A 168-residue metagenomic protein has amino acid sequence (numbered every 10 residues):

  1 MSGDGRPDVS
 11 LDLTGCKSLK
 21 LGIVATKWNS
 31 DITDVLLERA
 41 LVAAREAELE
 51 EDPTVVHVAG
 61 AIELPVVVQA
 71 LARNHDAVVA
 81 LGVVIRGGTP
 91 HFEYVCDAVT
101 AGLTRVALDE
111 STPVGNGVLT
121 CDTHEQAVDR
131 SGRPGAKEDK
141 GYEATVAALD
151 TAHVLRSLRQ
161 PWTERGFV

Functional and structural regions predicted by a protein language model:
M1-K20, L158-V168: SAM-dependent methyltransferases
L11-V55, A59: Glycine-rich phosphate/diphosphate-binding loop of Rossmann-like nucleotide-binding domains
A25, A80-V84, G115-T120: Short beta-strand segments
D34-L36, P65-Q69, T89-E93, Q126-R130: Short, well-ordered secondary-structure micro-motifs
E38, I62-Q69, Y142, V146-L149: Amphipathic, non-transmembrane alpha-helical secondary structure
V56-R73, G117-H124: Glycine-rich oxoanion-binding loops at beta->alpha junctions
V67-L103, A107: Glycine-rich phosphate-binding loop
F92, C96-V168: C-terminal binding/interaction regions
